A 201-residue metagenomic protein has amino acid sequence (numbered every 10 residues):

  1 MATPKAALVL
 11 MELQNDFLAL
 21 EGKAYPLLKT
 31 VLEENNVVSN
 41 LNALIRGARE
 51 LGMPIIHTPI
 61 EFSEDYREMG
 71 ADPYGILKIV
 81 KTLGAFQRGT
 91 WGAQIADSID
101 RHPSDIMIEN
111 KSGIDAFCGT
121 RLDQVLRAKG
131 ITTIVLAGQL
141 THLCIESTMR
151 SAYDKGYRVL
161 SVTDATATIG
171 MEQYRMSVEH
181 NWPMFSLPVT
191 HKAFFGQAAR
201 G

Functional and structural regions predicted by a protein language model:
M1-A7, D16, A43-L51, E68 (+1 more regions): Active-site-adjacent betaalpha module
P4-A6, G22-A48, G52-I55: A short alpha/beta connector and helix-capping loop motif
V9-M11: Short hydrophobic beta-strand that contains or immediately precedes a catalytic carboxylate
Q14-L20: Short acidic, Gly/Ser-rich segments with clustered Asp/Glu that frequently serve as metal-coordination loops in enzyme
G22-K29, P73-K81: Short glycine/proline- and charge-enriched loop/turn segments that cap or connect secondary-structure elements
L27, E33-N36, S63, G75 (+2 more regions): Serine/threonine-rich low-complexity intrinsically disordered regions
M53-I60, D65, V162: Short beta-strand segments at enzyme active-site cores
